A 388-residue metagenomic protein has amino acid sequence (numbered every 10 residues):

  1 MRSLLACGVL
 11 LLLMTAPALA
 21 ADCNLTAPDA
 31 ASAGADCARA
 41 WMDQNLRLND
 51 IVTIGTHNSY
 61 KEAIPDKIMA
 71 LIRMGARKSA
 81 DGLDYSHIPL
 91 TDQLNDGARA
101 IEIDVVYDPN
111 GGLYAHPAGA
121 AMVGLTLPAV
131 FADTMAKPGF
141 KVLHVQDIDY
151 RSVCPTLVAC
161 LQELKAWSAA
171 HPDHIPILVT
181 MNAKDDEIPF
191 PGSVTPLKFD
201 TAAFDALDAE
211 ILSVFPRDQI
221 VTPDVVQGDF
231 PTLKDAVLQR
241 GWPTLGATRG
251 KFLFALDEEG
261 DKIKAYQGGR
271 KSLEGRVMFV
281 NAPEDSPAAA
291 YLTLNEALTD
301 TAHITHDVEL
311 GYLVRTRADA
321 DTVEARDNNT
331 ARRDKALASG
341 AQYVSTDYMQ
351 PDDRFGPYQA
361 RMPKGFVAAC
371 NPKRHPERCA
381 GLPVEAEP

Functional and structural regions predicted by a protein language model:
M1-L4: Positively charged n-region of N-terminal signal peptides that target proteins for export
A6-A16: Bacterial N-terminal signal peptides
A20-P388: Catalytic cores of phosphodiester-bond hydrolases, prominently lipid phosphodiesterases
